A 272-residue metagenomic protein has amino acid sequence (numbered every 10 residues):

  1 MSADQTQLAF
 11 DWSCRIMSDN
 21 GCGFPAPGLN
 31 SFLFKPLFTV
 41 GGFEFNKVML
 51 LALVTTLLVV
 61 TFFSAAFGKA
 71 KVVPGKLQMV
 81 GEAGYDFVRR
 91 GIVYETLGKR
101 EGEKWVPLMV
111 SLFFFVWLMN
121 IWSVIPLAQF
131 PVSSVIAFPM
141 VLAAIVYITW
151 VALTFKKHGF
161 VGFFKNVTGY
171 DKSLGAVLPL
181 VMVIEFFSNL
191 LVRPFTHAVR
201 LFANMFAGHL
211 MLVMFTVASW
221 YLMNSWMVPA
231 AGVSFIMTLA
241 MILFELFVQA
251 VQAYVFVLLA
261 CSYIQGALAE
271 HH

Functional and structural regions predicted by a protein language model:
S2-H272: Selective transmembrane helix interface/packing segments
